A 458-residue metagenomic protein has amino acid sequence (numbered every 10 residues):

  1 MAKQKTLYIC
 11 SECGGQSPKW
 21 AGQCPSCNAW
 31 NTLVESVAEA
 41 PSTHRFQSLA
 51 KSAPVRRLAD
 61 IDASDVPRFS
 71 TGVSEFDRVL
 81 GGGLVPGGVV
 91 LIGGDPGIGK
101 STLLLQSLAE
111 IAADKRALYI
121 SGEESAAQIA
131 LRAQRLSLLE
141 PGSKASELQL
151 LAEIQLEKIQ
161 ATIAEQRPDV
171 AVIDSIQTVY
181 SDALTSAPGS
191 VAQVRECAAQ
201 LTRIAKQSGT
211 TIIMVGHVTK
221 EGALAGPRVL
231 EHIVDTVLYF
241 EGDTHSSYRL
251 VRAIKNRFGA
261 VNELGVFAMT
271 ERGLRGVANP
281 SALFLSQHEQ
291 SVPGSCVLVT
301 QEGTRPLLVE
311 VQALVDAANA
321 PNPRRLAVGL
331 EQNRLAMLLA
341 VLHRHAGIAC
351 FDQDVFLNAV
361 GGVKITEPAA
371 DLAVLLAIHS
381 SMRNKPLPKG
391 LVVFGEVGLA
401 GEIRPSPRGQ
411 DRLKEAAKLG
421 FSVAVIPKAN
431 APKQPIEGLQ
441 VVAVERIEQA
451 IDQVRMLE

Functional and structural regions predicted by a protein language model:
A2-E12, Q16-R78, V85-G93, G97-R116 (+4 more regions): Peripheral, non-AAA+ core regions of ATP-driven protein-machinery
A117-S121: Conserved RecA-like ASCE P-loop NTPase motor core of nucleic-acid helicases/translocases
G122-Q128: Conserved Walker A/P-loop ATP-binding site and its immediately adjacent core in helicase/helicase-like ATPase domains
